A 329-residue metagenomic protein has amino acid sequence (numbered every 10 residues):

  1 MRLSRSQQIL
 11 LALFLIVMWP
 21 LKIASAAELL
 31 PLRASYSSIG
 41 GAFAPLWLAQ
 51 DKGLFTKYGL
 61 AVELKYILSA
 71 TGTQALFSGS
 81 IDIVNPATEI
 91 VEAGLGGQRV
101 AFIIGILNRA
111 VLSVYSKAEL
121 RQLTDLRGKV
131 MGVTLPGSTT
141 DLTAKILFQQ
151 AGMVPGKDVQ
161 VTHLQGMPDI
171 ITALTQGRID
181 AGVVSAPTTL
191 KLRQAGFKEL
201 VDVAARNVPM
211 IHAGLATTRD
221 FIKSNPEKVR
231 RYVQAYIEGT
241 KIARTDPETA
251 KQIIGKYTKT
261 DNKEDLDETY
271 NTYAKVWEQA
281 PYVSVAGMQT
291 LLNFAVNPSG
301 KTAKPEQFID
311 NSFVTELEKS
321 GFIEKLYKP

Functional and structural regions predicted by a protein language model:
M1-R5: N-terminal secretory signal peptides that target proteins for export/translocation
L10-K22: Bacterial N-terminal signal peptides
A27-L164, I170-Q176, D180-A186, E199-V203 (+1 more regions): Short, glycine-/small- and polar/acidic-enriched structural segments that line small-molecule recognition paths
W47, V91, K145, L190-R193 (+1 more regions): Predominant activation on well-ordered alpha-helical scaffold segments within soluble catalytic domains
E63, A70-T71, V159-T162, E268-A274 (+1 more regions): Short linear loop/turn motifs
T88-I90, P168-T258: Pocket-lining segment of extracytoplasmic ligand-binding domains
K223-A303: Secondary-structure end/capping motifs
N293-P329: Conserved C-terminal helix/tail region of periplasmic/extracytoplasmic solute-binding proteins
